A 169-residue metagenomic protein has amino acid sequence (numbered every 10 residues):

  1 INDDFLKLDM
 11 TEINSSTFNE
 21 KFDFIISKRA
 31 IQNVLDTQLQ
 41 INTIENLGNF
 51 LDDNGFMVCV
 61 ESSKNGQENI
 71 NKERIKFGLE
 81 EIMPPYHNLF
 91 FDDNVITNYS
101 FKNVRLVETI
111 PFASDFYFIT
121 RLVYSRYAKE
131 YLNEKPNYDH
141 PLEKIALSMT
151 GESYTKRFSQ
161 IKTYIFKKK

Functional and structural regions predicted by a protein language model:
I1-S15: Conserved SAM-binding strand-loop segment of SAM-dependent methyltransferases
I26: A conserved beta-strand element that flanks and buttresses the S-adenosyl-L-methionine
N33-N46: A short, conserved alpha-helix within the catalytic core of class I
N46-D53: Conserved helix-to-beta-strand junction in the class I
F56-E81: Conserved class I S-adenosyl-L-methionine
P85-T109: Short alpha-helix
V104-H140, F158: Conserved catalytic loop of SAM-dependent methyltransferase domains
K135-K169: C-terminal lobe and adjacent flexible extensions of AdoMet/dcAdoMet transferase-like proteins
